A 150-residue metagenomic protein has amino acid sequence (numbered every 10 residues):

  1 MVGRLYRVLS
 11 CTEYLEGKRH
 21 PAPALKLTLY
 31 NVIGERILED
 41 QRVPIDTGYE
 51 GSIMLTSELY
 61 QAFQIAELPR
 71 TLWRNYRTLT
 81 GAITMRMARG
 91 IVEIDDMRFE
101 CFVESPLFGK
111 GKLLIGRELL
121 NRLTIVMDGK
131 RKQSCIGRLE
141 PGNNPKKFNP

Functional and structural regions predicted by a protein language model:
M1-P150: Pepsin/retropepsin-fold aspartyl endopeptidases
